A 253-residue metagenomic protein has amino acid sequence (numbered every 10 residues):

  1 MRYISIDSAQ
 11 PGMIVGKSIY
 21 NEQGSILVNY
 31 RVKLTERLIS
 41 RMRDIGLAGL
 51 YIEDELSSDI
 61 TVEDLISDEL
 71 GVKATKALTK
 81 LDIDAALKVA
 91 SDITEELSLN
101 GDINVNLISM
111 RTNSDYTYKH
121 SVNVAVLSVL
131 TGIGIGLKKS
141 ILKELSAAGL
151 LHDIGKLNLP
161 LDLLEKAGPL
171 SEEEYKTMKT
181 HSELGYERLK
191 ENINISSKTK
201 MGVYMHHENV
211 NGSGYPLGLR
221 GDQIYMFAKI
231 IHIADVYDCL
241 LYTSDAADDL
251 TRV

Functional and structural regions predicted by a protein language model:
M1-K88: Membrane-cytosol interface segments
N29, E173, L240: Thr-Gly-centered strand-to-loop micro-motif
E53-K179, L184-K198: Acidic/His-rich, divalent-metal-binding segments that scaffold phosphate/diphosphate chemistry
G149, L189-N192, S196-A228: Histidine/acidic-rich helix-loop-helix segments that form or flank divalent-metal centers in metalloenzyme catalytic
K229-L241: Conserved beta-strand-loop-short alpha-helix elements that form and flank the Mn2+/Mg2+-coordinating active site
Y242-V253: Single conserved hydrophobic/aromatic residue that forms the stacking wall/gate of nucleotide- or nucleobase-binding
